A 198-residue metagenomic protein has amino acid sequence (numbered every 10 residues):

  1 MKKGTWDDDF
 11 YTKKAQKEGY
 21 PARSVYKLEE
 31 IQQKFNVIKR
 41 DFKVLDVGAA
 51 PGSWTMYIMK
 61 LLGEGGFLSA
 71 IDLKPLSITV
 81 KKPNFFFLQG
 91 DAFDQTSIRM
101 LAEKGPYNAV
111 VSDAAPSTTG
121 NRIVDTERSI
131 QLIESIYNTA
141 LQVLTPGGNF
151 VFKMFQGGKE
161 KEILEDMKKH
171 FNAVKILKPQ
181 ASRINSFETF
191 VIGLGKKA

Functional and structural regions predicted by a protein language model:
M1-R40: Class I SAM-dependent methyltransferase Rossmann-like catalytic core, especially the SAM/SAH-binding loop
R40-A50: Conserved class I S-adenosyl-L-methionine
P51-E64: Conserved SAM-binding loop of SAM-dependent methyltransferases across substrates and taxa, primarily the Class I
E64-G65, L144-N149: Short glycine-dipeptide loop
F67-D72: Conserved SAM-binding motif I beta-strand of class I
K74-S117: S-adenosyl-L-methionine
I130-P146: A short glycine-rich, Lys/Arg-flanked "PGG" loop and its adjoining helix->strand segment in the class I
Q156-A198: Class I S-adenosyl-L-methionine
